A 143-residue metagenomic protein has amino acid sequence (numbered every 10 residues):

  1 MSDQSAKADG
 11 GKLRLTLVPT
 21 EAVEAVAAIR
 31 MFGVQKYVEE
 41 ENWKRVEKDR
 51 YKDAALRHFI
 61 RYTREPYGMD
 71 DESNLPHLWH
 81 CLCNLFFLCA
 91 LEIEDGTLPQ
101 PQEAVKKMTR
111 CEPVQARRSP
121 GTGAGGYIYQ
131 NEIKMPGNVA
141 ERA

Functional and structural regions predicted by a protein language model:
M1-A143: Intrinsically disordered, low-complexity regulatory regions that flank transcription factor DNA-binding cores
